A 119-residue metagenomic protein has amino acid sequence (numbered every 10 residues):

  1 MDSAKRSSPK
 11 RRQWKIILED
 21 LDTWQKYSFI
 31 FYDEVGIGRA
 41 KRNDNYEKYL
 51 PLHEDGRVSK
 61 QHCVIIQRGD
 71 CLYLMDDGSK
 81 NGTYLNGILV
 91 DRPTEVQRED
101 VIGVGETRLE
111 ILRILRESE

Functional and structural regions predicted by a protein language model:
M1-E54, R116-E119: Intrinsically disordered, low-complexity acidic Ser/Thr-rich regulatory segments
F31-E106: Forkhead-associated
R108-L115: Edge beta-strands of extracellular beta-sandwich domains
